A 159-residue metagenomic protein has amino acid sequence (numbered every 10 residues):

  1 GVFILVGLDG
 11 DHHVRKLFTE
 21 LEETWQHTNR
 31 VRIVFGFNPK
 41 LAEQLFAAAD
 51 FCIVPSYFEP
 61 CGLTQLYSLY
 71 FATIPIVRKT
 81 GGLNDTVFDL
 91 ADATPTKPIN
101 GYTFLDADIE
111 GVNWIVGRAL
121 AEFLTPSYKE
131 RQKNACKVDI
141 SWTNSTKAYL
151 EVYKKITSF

Functional and structural regions predicted by a protein language model:
G1, T73, I140: Short glycine/serine/threonine/alanine-rich loop segments
F3-Q44: Nucleotide-activated donor-binding/catalytic signature segment of Leloir-type glycosyltransferases, i.e., the conserved
D11, L83-N84, L150: Positions that flank functional sites
H12, I109-E110, T143: Loop/helix-junction capping segments adjacent to catalytic residues or to phosphate/diphosphate-binding pockets
K16-F18, D89, Y149: Short aromatic-enriched loop/helix-cap "lid" or pocket-rim segments at secondary-structure transitions that line
T19-E22, A91-A93, F159: Short low-complexity, flexible loop/linker segments enriched in glycine and/or proline with clustered acidic
P39, Q44-Q132, C136-K137: Catalytic binding pocket for nucleotide-activated donors in carbohydrate/polymer assembly enzymes
W142-F159: C-terminal alpha-helical cap of glycosyltransferases
